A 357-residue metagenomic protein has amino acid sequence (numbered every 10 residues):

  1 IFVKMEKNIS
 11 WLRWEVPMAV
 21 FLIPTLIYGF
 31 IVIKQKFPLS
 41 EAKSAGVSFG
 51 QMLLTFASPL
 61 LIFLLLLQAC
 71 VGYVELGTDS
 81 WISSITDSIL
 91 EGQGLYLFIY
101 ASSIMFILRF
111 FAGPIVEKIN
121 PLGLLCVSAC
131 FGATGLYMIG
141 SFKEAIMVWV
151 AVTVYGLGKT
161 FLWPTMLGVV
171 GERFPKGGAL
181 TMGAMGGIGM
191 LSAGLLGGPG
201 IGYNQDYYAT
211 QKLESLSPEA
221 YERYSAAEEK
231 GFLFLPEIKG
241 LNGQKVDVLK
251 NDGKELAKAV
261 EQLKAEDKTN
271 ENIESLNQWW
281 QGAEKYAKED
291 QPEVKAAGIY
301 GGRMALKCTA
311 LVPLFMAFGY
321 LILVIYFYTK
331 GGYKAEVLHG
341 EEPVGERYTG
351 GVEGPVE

Functional and structural regions predicted by a protein language model:
I1, F161-F174: Intracellular juxtamembrane helix-capping segments at the cytosolic ends of symmetry-related transmembrane helices
I1-S40: Helix-loop-helix hairpin linking two adjacent transmembrane segments in secondary transporters
F2-V3, L53-I107, G194-Y207: Extracytoplasmic gate region of multi-pass secondary transporters
I33-Q51, V337-G340: Flexible cytoplasmic inter-helical loops of multi-pass small-molecule transporters
S88-S103, I146-V150, A297-C308: Loop-to-transmembrane helix entry
L108-P121: Helix-to-loop junctions at the C-terminal end of transmembrane segments in multipass secondary transporters
G123-M138: Structural signature of the two symmetry-related core transmembrane helices
P199-K307, T349-E357: Low-complexity, proline/glycine-enriched hydrophobic segments characteristic of transmembrane helices
